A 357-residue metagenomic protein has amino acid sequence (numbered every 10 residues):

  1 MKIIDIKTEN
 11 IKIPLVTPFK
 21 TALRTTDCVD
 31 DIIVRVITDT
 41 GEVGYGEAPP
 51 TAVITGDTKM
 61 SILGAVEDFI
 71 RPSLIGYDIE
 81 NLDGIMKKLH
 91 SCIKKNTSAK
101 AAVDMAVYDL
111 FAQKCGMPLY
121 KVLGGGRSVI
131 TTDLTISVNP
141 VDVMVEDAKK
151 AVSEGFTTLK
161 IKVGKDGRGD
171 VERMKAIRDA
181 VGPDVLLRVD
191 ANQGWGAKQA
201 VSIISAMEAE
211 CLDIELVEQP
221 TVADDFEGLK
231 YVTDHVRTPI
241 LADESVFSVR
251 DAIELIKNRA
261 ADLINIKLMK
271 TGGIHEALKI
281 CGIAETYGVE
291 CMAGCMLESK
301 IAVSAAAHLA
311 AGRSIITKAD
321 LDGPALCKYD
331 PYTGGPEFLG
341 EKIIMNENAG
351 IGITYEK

Functional and structural regions predicted by a protein language model:
M1-V43, A48-I54, C327-Y332: Structured beta-strand/loop patches that form or line metal/cofactor-binding pockets in enzymes
I3, V34, G41, I70 (+10 more regions): Conserved, mostly hydrophobic/aromatic
I4-L15, V29-D31, M296-K357: Flexible C-terminal active-site loop/helix
D5, I37-K114: Metal- or metallocofactor-binding catalytic centers and their adjacent structured scaffolds across diverse enzyme
A48-G56, T135-N139, C295: Glycine-rich phosphate/pyrophosphate-binding beta-alpha loops
Q113-P140: N-terminal small/glycine-rich loop or linker at the start of catalytic domains across soluble metabolic enzymes
I136-M144, G167, V171: Active-site beta->alpha loop and helix N-cap motifs at the rims of alpha/beta catalytic domains
I161-G164, R168-A302, P331, F338: Catalytic core of soluble alpha/beta enzymes
